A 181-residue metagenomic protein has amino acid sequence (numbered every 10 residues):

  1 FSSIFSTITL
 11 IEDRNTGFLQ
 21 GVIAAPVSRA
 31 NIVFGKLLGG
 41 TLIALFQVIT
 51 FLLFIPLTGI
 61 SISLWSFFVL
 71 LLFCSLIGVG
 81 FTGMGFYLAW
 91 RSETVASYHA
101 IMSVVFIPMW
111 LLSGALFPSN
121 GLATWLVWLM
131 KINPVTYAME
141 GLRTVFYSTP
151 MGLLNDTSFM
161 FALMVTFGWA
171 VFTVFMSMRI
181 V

Functional and structural regions predicted by a protein language model:
F1-T9: Long, hydrophobic alpha-helical segments
T9-G39: Helix-loop-helix units of permease transmembrane domains in multi-pass membrane transporters, especially ABC
E12, G21, A25, I55-P56 (+5 more regions): Transmembrane helix-loop junction
E12-I23, A44-L53, V104-G121: Hydrophobic alpha-helical transmembrane segments
R29-S103, G152-M178: Alpha-helical transmembrane segments and their short interhelical loops
W110-F172: Membrane-interfacial helix-loop-helix junctions in multi-pass membrane proteins
